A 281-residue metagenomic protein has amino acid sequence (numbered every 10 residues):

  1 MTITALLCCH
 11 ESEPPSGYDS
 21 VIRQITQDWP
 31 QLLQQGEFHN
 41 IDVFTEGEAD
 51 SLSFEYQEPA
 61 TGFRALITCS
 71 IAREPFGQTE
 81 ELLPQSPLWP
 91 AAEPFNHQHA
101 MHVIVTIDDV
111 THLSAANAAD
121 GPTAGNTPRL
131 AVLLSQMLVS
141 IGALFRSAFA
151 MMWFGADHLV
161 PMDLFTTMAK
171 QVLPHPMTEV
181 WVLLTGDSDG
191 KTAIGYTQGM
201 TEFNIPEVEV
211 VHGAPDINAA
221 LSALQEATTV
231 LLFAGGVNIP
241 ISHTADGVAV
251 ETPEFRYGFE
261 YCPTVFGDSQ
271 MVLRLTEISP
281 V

Functional and structural regions predicted by a protein language model:
M1-E46, D50, V265-V281: Short, extreme N-terminal segment that most often corresponds to the first beta-strand
T4-C9, S53-E55, L66, A100-T106 (+1 more regions): Ordered hydrophobic segments in well-structured contexts
H10, T106-D108, T185, S242: A structural detector for beta-sheet-dominated domains
G17, V21, N126-M137, D216-A223: Short amphipathic alpha-helical segments
S20-N96: N-terminal low-complexity, intrinsically disordered segments
Q27-F38, L133-M151, V230-N238: Structural alpha-beta junctions
S70-E179: Internal, hydrophobic cores of structured domains that mediate oligomerization or house catalytic pockets within large
M152-V281: Aromatic/basic-lined ligand-recognition segments that form π-stacking hydrophobic pockets flanked by Lys/Arg to engage
